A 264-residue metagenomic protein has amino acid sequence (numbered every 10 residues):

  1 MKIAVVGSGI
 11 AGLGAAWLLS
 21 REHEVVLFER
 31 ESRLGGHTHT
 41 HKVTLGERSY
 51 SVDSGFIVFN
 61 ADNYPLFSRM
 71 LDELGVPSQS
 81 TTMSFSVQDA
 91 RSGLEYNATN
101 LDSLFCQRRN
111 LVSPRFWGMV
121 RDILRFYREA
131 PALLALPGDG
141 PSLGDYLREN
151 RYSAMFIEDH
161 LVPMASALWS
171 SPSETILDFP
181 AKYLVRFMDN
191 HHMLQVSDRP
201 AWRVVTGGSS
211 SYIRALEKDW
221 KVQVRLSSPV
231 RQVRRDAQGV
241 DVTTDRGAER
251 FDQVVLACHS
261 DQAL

Functional and structural regions predicted by a protein language model:
K2-L27: N-terminal Rossmann-like FAD-binding beta1-loop-alpha1 element of flavoenzymes
V6, E249-A263: Short hydrophobic core segments
A11, R33, D261: Conserved Rossmann-like nucleotide-cofactor binding loop
S20-T44: Glycine-rich FAD pyrophosphate-binding loop
V26, Q79, Q223-R225: General small-molecule cofactor/ligand-binding pocket signal
H41-F67: N-terminal glycine-rich dinucleotide-binding loop that anchors FAD/FMN and/or NAD(P) in oxidoreductases
A61-R186: Mobile amphipathic helical/loop "lid" adjacent to a hydrophobic cofactor/ligand pocket
V185-T244: Helical element adjacent to the flavin cofactor pocket in flavoenzyme catalytic cores
